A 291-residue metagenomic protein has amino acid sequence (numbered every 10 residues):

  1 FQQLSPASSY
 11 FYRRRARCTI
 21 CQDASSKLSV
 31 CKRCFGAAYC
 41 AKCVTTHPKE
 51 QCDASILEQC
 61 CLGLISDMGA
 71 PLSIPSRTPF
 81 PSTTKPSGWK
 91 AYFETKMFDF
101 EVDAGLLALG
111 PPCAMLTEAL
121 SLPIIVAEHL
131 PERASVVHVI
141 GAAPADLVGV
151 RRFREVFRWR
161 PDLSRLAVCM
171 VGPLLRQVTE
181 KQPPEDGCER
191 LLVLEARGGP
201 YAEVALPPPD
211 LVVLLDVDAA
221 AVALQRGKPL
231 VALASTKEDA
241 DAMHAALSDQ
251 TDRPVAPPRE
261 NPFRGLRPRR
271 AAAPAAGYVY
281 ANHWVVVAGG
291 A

Functional and structural regions predicted by a protein language model:
F1-A291: Short alpha-helical interaction motifs and adjacent low-complexity tails used for partner binding in regulatory proteins
